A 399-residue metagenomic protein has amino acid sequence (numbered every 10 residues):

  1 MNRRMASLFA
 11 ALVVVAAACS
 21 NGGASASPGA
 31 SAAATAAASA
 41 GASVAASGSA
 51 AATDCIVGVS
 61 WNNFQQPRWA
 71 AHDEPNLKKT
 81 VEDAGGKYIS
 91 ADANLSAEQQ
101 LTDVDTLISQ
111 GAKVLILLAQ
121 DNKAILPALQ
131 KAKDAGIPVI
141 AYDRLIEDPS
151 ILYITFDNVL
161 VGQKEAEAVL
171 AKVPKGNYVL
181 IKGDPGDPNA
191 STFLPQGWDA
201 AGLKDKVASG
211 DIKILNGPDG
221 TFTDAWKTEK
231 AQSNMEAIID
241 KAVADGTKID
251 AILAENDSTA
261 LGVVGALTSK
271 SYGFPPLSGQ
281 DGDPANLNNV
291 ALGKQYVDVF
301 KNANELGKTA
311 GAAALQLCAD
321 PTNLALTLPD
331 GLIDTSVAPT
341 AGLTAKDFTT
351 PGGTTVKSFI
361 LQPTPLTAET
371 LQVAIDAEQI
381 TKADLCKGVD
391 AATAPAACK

Functional and structural regions predicted by a protein language model:
M1-F9: Bacterial N-terminal signal peptides that target proteins for export
A10-A11, A40: Generic short amphipathic/hydrophobic targeting helices enriched at N-termini, encompassing Sec-type signal peptides
V13-A18: C-terminal motif of bacterial Sec signal peptides marking the signal peptidase cleavage site
C19-K399: A residue-level marker of the well-folded mature domains of exported/periplasmic proteins
